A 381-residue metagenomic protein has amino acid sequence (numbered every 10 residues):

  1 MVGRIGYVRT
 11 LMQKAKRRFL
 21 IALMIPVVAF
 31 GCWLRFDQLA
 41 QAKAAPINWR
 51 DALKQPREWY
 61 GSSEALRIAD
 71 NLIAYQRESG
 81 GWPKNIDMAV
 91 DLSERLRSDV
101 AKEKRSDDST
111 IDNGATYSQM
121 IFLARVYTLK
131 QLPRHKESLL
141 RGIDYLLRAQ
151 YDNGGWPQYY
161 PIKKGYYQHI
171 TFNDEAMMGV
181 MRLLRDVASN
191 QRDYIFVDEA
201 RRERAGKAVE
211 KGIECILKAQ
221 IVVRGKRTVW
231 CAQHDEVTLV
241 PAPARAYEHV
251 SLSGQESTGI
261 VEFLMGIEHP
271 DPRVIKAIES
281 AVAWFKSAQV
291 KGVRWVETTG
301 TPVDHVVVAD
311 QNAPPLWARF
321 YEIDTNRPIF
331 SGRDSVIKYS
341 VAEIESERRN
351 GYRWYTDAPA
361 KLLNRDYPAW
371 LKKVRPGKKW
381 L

Functional and structural regions predicted by a protein language model:
A22-G31: Bacterial N-terminal signal peptides
L39-I68, D186-K211, V237-A244, E248 (+1 more regions): Terminal, non-catalytic domain-edge segments
L53-G61, A101-A115, K164-M177, P243-E256: Solvent-exposed loop and edge beta-strand segments that line ligand/cofactor-binding and catalytic clefts
L66-Y117: N-terminal carbohydrate-binding/catalytic regions of secreted carbohydrate-active enzymes
I68-G80, S138-G155, G206-G225, A277-R294: Long, well-ordered core segments of solenoidal/helical folds
W82-P83, D87-M88, L96-E103, D152-K163 (+1 more regions): Intrinsic, low-complexity N-terminal interaction/targeting segments
E103-K130, S138, G142-Y145: Long, hydrophobic/aromatic-enriched structural stretches that serve as scaffold segments
K136, L140-I143, L147, K164 (+2 more regions): Eukaryote-skewed repeat-based solenoidal scaffolds used as protein-protein interaction platforms, primarily
